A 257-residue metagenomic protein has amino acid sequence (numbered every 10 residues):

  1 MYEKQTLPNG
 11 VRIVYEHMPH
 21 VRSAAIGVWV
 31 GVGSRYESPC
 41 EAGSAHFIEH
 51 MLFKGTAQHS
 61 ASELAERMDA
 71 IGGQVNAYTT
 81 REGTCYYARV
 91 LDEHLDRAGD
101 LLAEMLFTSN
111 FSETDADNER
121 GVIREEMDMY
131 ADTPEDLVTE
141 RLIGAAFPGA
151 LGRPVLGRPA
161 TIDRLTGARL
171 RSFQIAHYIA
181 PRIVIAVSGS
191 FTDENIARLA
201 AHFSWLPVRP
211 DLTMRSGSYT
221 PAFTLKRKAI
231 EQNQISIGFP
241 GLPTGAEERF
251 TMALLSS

Functional and structural regions predicted by a protein language model:
M1-N9: Short, Gly/Pro- and small/polar-rich lid/capping loops
T6, H17, A61-M214, L225 (+3 more regions): Charge-rich, well-structured scaffold segments of protease-associated domains
G10, H17-M68, L142, E247-S257: Active/ligand-binding-proximal structured segments within catalytic/core domains that scaffold catalytic residues
V11, A24-I26, T84, N233-I235: Change "...and in nucleic-acid phosphodiester-cleaving endonucleases..." to "...and in nucleic-acid processing enzymes
P19-R22, T80, I230-E231: Short strand-connecting beta-turns/loops that link adjacent beta-strands
A222: Flexible, small-/acidic-enriched active-site or ligand-binding loops
